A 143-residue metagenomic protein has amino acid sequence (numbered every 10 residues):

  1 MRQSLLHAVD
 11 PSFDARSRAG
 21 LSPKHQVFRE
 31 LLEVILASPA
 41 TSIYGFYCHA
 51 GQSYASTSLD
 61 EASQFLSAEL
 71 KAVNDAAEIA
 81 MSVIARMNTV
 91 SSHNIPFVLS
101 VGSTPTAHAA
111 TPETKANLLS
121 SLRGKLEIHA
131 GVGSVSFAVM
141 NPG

Functional and structural regions predicted by a protein language model:
Q3-G143: Active-site loop/helix belt of alpha/beta enzymes
